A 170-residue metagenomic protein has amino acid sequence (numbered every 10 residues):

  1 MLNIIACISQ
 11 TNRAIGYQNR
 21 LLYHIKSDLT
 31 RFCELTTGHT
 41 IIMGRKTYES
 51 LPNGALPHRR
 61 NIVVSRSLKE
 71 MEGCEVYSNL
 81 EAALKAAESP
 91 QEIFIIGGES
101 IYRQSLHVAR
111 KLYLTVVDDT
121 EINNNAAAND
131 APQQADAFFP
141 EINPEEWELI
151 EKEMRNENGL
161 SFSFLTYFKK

Functional and structural regions predicted by a protein language model:
M1-K170: Enzymes that bind and transform nitrogen-containing heteroaromatic metabolites
